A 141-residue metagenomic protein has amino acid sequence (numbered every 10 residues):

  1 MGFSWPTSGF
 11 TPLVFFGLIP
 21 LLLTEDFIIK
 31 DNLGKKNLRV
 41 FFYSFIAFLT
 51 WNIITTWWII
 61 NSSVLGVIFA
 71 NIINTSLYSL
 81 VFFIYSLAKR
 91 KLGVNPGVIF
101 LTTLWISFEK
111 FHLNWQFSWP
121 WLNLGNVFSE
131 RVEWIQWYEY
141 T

Functional and structural regions predicted by a protein language model:
M1-T141: Membrane-embedded alpha-helical bundles of multi-pass enzymes that act on lipidic or dolichyl-linked glycan substrates
